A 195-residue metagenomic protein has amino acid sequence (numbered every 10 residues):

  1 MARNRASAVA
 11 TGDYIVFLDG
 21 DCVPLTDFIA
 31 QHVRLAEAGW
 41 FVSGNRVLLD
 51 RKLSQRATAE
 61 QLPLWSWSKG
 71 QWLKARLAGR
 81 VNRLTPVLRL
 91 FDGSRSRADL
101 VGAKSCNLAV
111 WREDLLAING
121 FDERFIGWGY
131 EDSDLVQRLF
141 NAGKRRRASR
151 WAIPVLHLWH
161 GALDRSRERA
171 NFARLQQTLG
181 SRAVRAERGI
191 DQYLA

Functional and structural regions predicted by a protein language model:
M1-A10, D27: Glycine-rich, basic loop-to-helix element that forms the pyrophosphate-binding segment of sugar-nucleotide handling
T11-G12, N107-I118: Conserved nucleotide-sugar donor-binding and metal-coordinating catalytic region shared by glycosyltransferases
I15: Short aromatic/hydrophobic "clamp" motif used to bind/position activated sugar donors
L18, V23-L25, V110, L135: Hydrophobic/aromatic residue at the end of a short beta strand that borders the catalytic acidic motif
D27-L73: Conserved donor NDP-sugar-binding/catalytic core segment of glycosyltransferases
L62-L100: Short, flexible, basic/aromatic active-site loop/helix in glycosyltransferases
A103-W111, D122, Y130: A conserved catalytic-core signature of glycosyltransferases
R124-A195: C-terminal catalytic/acceptor-binding lobe
